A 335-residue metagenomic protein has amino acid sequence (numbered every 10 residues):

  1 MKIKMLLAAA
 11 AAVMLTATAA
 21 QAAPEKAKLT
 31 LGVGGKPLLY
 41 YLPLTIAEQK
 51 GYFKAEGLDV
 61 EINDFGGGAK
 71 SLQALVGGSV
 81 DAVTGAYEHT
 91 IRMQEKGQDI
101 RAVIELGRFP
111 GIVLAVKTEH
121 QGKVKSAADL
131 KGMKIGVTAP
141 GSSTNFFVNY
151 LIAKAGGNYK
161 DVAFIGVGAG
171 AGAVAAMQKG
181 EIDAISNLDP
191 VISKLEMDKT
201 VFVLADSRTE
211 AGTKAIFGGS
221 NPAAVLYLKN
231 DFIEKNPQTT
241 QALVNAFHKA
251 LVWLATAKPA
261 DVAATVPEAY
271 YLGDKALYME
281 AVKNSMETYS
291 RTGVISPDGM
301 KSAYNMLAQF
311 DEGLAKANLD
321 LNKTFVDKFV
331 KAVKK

Functional and structural regions predicted by a protein language model:
M1-K28, A332-K335: Short, low-complexity disordered leader/linker segments with a strong preference for bacterial N-terminal type II
A23-A169, K179, D183-D189, T200 (+2 more regions): Short, glycine-/small- and polar/acidic-enriched structural segments that line small-molecule recognition paths
Y41, L72, Y87-T90, A127 (+13 more regions): Extracytoplasmic/secreted envelope proteins and their assembly/folding machinery, especially bacterial periplasmic
A55, G122, R208-G219, E287-S296: Short, solvent-exposed loop/beta-turn-alpha elements that line the ligand-binding surface or hinge of extracytoplasmic
G172-P267: Pocket-lining segment of extracytoplasmic ligand-binding domains
I233-G313: Secondary-structure end/capping motifs
K301-K335: Conserved C-terminal helix/tail region of periplasmic/extracytoplasmic solute-binding proteins
